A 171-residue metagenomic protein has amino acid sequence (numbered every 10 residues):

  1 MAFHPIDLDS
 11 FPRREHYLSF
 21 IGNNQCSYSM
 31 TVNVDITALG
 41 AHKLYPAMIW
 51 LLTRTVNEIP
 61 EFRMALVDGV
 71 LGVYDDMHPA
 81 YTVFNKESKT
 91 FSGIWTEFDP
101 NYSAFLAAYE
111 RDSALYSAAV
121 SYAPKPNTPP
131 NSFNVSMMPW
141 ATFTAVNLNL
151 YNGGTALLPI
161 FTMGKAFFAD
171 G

Functional and structural regions predicted by a protein language model:
M1-V32, P130-G171: Flexible, Gly/Pro-enriched loop and linker segments at secondary-structure and domain junctions
C26-Y28, P46, M77: Residues at beta-strand starts and edge strands
N33-T37: Helix N-cap / beta->alpha transition motif
A38-P60, G171: Acyl activation and transfer enzymes in specialized metabolism, enriched for ANL adenylate-forming modules
I59-D68, A118-Y122: A short, aromatic/hydrophobic, helix- or strand-capping loop or linear motif that either lines the entrance/gate
F62-W95: Small-residue-rich loop/turn and linker elements
L71-V73, N127, A169: A short beta-turn/loop motif at secondary-structure boundaries
N85-F143: Helical lid/core segments from catalytic subdomains that handle acyl or acyl-like groups
